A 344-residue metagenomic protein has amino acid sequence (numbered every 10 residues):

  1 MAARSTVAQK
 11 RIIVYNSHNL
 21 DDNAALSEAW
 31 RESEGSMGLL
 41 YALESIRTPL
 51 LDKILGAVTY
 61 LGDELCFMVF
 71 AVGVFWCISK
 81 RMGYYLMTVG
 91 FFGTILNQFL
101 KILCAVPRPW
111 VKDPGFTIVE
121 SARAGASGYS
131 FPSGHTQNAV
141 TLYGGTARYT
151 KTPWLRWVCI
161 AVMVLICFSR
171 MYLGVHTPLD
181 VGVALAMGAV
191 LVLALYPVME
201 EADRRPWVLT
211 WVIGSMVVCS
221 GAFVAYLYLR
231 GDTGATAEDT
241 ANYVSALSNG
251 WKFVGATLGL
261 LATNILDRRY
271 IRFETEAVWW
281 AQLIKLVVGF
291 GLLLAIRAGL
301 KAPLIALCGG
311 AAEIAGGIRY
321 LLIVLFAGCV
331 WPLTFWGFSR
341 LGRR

Functional and structural regions predicted by a protein language model:
A3-R4, A8-C66, N97-G128, E238-V244 (+5 more regions): N-terminal transmembrane-helix/juxtamembrane module of multi-pass inner/ER membrane proteins
A8-I12, I46, A71, S79 (+2 more regions): Intrinsically disordered low-complexity regions specifically enriched for long asparagine
I54-L55, V69-A71, F75-C77, Y84 (+2 more regions): Membrane-embedded catalytic cores of phosphoryl/pyrophosphoryl-handling enzymes
V74-W76, G90, C104: Short glycine-rich, polar/acidic loop-and-turn segments at beta strand-coil junctions
Y85, V89-K101: N-terminal signal-anchor transmembrane alpha helix
